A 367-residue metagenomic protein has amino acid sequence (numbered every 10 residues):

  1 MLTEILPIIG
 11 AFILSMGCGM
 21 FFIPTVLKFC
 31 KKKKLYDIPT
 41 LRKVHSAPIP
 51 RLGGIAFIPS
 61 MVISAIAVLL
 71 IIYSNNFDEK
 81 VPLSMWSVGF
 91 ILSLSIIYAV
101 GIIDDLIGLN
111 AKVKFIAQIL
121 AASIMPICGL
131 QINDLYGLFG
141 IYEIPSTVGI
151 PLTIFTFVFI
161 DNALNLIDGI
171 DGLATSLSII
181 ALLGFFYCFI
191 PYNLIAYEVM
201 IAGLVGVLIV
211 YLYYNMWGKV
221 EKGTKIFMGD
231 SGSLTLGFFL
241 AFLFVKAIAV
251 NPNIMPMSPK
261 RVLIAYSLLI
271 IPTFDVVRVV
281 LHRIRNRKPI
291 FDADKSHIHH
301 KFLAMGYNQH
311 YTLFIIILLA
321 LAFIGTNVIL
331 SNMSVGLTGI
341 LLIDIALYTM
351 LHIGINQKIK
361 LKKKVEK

Functional and structural regions predicted by a protein language model:
L2-V276: "…together with the soluble PPM/PP2C metallo-phosphatase catalytic core" -> "…together with the soluble PPM/PP2C
I248-K367: C-terminal membrane-associated helical module and adjoining short loops/tails
